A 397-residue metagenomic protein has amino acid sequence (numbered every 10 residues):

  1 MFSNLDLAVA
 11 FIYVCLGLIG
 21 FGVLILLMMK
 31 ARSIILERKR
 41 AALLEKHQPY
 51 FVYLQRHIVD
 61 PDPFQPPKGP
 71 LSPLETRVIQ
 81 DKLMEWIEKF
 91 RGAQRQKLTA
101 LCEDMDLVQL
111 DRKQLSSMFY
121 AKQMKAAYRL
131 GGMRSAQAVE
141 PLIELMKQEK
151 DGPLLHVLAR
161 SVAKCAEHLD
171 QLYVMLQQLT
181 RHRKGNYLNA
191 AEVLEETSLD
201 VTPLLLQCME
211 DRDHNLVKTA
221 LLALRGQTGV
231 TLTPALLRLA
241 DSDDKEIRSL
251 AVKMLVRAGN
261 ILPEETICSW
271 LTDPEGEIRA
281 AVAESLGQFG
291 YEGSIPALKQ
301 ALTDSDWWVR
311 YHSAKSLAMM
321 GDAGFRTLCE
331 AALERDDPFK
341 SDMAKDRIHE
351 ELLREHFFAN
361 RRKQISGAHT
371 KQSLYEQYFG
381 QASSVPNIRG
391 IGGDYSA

Functional and structural regions predicted by a protein language model:
M1-A41: N-terminal signal-anchor transmembrane alpha helix of single-pass membrane proteins, serving as the membrane-anchoring
L24-K39, I143, K147-S198, P203 (+1 more regions): Long, contiguous interaction/recruitment modules in multidomain scaffold/adaptor proteins
A31-S116: N-terminal topogenic membrane-targeting module
E85, G92-C102, M124-R134, L155-E167 (+10 more regions): Structural detector for internal amphipathic alpha-helices that build alpha-solenoid repeat scaffolds
T99-L115, S135-K147, E167-L179, L199-E210 (+5 more regions): Amphipathic alpha-helical scaffolding segments comprising HEAT/armadillo-like alpha-solenoid repeats
M118-F119, E149-L154, H182-K184, R212-H214 (+5 more regions): Short inter-helical turns and helix N-cap capping residues of alpha-solenoid HEAT/ARM repeat scaffolds
A138-V139, I143-M146, H182, E246 (+4 more regions): HEAT/HEAT-like alpha-solenoid repeats
L333-A397: Eukaryotic acidic, Ser/Thr-rich intrinsically disordered low-complexity regions
